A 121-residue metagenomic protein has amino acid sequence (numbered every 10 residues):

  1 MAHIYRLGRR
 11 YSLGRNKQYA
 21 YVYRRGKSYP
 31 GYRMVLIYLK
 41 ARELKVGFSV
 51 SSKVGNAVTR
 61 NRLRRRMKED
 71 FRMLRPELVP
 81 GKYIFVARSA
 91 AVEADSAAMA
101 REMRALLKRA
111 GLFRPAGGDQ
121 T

Functional and structural regions predicted by a protein language model:
M1-T121: Positively charged, solvent-exposed patches that mediate nucleic-acid binding
